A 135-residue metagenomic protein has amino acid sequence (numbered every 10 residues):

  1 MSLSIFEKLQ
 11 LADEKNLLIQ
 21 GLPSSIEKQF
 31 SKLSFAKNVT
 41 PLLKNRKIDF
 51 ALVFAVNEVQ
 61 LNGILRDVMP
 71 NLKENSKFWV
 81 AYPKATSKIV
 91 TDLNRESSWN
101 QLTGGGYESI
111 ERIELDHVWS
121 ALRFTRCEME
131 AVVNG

Functional and structural regions predicted by a protein language model:
M1-K32: N-terminal, charge-rich interaction modules
K15, I48-D49: Conserved acidic residues
K37-I48: Short acidic low-complexity segments
A51-L61: Short, glycine-rich nucleotide/cofactor-binding loops
V56, P83-A85, L115, C127: Beta-hairpin (beta-strand-turn-beta-strand) motif
L61-L93: Mid-chain, well-packed structural core segment of small domains
D92-E111: Conserved Class I S-adenosyl-L-methionine
G106-G135: Class I S-adenosyl-L-methionine
